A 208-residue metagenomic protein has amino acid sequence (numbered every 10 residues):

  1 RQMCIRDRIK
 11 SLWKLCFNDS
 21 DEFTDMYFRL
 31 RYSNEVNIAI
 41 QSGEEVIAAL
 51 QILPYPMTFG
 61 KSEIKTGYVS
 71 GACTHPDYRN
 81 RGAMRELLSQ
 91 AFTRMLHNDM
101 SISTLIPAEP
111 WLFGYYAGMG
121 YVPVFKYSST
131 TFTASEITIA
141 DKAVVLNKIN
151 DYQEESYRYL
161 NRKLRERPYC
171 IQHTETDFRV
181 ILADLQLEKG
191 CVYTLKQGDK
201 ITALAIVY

Functional and structural regions predicted by a protein language model:
R1-I5: Short, small-residue-biased leader/transition segments that mark boundaries at the very start of proteins
W13-F59, P168-C191: Active-site rim helix/loop that mediates acceptor-substrate recognition in acyltransferases
A39, E45-Y55, T66-C73, T194 (+1 more regions): Conserved beta-strand in the GNAT
Y55, A72, A108-P110, Y121 (+1 more regions): An acidic- and aromatic-residue-enriched active-site/binding cleft used to recognize and process polar
V69-T74, N80-M95, G118: Conserved acetyl-CoA-binding loop-helix of GNAT-fold acetyltransferases
L88, M95-A108: Conserved GNAT acetyl-CoA-binding A-motif
Y115-Y121: Conserved active-site tyrosine of GNAT-family acetyltransferases
P123-Y208: Amide-forming acyltransferase catalytic core, primarily the GNAT-like/NAT-type and related acyltransferase folds
